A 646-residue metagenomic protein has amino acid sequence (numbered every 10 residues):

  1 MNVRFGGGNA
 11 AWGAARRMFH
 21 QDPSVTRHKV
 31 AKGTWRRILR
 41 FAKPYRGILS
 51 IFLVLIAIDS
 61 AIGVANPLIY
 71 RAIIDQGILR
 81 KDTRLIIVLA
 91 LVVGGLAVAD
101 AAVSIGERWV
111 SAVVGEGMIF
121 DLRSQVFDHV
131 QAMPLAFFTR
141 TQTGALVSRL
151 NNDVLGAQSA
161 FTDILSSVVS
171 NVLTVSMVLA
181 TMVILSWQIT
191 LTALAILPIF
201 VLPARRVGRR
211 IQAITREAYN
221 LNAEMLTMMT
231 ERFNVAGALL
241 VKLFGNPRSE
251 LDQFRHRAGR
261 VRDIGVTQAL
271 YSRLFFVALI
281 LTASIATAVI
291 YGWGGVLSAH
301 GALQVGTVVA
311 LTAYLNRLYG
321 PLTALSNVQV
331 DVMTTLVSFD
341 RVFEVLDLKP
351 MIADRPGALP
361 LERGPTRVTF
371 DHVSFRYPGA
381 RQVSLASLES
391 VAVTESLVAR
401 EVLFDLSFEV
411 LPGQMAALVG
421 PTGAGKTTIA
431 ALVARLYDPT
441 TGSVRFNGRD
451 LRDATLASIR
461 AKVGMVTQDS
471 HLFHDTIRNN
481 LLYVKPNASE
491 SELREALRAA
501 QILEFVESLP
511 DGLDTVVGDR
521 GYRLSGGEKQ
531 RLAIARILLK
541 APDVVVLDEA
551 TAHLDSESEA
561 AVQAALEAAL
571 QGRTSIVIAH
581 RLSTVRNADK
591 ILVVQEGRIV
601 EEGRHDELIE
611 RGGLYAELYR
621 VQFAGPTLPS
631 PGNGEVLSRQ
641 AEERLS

Functional and structural regions predicted by a protein language model:
M1-G63, I78-L89, E107-S111, G115 (+12 more regions): Membrane-integrated ABC transporters
N2-G8, L85, W109-D128, Q142 (+7 more regions): Cytoplasmic coupling helices
L39, G47, L135-A136, N152-F161 (+10 more regions): An intracellular "coupling" helix at the cytosolic face of ABC transporter transmembrane type-1 domains
K43, L49-V103, V110, V183-Q188 (+4 more regions): Transmembrane helix-loop-helix hairpins at lipid-water interfaces of multipass membrane proteins, especially the type-1
I48-I58, D163-E217, I290-L303: Transmembrane helices of ABC transporter permease
I62, N66, L91, V103 (+7 more regions): Hydrophobic alpha-helical transmembrane segments of ABC transporter permease domains
I78-V88, T181-A195, T267-D340, V345-L346: Helix-loop-helix
L361-S646: ABC-type nucleotide-binding domain
